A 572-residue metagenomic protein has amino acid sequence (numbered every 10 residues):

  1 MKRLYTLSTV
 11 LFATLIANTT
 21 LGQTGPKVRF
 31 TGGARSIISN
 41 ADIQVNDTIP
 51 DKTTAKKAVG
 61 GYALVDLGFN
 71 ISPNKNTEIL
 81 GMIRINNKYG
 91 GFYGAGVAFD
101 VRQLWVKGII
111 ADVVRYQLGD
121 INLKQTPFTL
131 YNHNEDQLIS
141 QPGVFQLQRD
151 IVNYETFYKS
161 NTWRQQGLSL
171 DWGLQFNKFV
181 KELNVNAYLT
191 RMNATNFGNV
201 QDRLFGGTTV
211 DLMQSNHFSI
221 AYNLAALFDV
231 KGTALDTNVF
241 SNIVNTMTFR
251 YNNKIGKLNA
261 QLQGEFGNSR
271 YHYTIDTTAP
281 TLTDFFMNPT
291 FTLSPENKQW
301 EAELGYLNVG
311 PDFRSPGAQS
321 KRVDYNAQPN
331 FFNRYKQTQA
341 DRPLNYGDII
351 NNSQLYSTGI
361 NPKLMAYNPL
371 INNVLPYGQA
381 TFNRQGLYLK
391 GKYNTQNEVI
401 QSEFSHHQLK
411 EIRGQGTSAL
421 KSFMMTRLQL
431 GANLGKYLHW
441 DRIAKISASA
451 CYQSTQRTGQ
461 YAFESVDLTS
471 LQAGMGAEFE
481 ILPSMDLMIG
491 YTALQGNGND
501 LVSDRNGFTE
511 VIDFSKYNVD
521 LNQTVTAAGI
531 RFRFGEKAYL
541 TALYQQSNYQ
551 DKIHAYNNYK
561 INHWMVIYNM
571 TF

Functional and structural regions predicted by a protein language model:
M1-V28, F572: Bacterial Sec-dependent N-terminal signal peptides
T24-N40: Short N-terminal segments immediately surrounding and downstream of signal-peptide cleavage
R35-K52, Q117-D211, A221-F240, Y325-F382 (+3 more regions): Surface-exposed coil loops of outer-membrane beta-barrel proteins
R35-S39, N46-Q117, L123, K392 (+3 more regions): Transmembrane beta-barrel domains of Gram-negative outer membranes and organellar outer membranes
K56, R84-V101, M192, N196-V200 (+1 more regions): Outer-membrane beta-barrel proteins
Y62, M82, D236-F572: Exposed, low-structure sequence patches enriched in small/polar residues
N70-N184, F291-P295, Q299-A318: Outer membrane beta-barrel
S72-N74, A111, S215, E480-S484 (+1 more regions): Residue-level recognition of beta-strand termini and adjacent short loop/turns
